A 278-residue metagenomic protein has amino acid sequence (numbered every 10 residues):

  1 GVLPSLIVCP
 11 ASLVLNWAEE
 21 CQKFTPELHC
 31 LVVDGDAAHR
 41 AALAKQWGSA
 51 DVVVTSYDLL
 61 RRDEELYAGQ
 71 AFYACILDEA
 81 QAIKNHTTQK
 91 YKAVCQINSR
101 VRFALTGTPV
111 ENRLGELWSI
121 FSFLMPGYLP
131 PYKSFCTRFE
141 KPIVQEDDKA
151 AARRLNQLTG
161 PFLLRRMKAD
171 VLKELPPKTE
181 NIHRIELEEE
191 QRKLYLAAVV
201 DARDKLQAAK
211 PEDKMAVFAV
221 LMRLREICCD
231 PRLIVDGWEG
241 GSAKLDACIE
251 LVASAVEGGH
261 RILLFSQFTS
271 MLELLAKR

Functional and structural regions predicted by a protein language model:
G1-D147, N156-R278: ASCE P-loop NTPase motor core, strongest for the SF2 helicase catalytic module
